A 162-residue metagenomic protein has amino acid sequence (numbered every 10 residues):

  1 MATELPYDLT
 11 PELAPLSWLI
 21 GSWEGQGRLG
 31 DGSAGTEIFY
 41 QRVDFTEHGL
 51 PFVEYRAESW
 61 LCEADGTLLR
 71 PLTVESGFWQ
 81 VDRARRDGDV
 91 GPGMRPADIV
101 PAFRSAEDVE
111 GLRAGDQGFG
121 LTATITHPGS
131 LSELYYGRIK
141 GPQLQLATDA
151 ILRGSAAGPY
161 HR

Functional and structural regions predicted by a protein language model:
A2-Y7, L13-R162: Soluble ligand-binding/transfer domains with enclosed cavities or grooves
